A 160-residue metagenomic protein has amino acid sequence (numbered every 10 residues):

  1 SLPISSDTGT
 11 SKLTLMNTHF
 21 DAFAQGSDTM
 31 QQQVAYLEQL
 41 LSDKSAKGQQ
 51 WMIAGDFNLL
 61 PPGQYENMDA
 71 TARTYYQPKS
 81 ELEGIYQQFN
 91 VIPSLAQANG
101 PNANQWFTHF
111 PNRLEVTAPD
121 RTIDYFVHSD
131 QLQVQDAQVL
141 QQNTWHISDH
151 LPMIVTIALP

Functional and structural regions predicted by a protein language model:
S1-F20: Structured beta-strand-rich core segments of catalytic domains in phosphoester-bond hydrolases
S1-S5, E115, D124-Y125, I154: Short, surface-exposed beta-strand/loop micro-motifs that present aromatic residues
S6-T10, S45-A46, V116-R121, H146-S148: Extracellular/periplasmic catalytic domains that process cell-envelope and extracellular macromolecules
T14-T18, Y36-M68, V127, D149-A158: Active-site beta-strand/loop signature of hydrolases that rely on acidic residues for catalysis
T18-M30: Surface-exposed cleft-lining segments at the edges of enzyme active sites
G26, T144-I147: Solvent-exposed loop/turn segments connecting transmembrane beta-strands in outer-membrane beta-barrel proteins
M30-L37, P78-L82: Stable alpha-helical elements in mature extracytoplasmic
L60-L140, W145: Active site of divalent-metal-dependent phosphoester/diester hydrolases
